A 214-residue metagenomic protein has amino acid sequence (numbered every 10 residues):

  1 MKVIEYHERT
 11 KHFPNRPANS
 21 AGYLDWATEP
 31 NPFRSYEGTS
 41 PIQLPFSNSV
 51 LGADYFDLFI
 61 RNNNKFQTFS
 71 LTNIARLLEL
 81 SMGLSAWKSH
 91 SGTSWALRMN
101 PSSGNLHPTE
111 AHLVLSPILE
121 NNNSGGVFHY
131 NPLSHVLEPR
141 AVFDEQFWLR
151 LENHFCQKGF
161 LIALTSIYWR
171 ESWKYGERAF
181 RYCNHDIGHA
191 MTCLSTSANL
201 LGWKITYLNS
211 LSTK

Functional and structural regions predicted by a protein language model:
M1-K214: N-terminal accessory segments that position/regulate proteins before the catalytic core
